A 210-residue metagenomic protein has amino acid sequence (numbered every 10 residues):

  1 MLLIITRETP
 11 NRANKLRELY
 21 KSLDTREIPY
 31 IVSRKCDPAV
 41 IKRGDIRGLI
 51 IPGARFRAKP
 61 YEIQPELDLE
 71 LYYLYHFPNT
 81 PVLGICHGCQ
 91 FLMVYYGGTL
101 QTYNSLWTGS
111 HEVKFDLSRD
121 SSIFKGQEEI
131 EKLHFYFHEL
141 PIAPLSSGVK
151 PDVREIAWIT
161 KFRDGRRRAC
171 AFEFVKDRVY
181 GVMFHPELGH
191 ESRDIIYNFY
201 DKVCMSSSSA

Functional and structural regions predicted by a protein language model:
M1-T25, Y30: Zn-dependent metallo-beta-lactamase
L2-A13, D45, Y73, Q101-A210: Amide-donor transfer/coupling interface in amidating biosynthetic enzymes
K21-L83, Y96: Flexible gly/pro-rich beta->alpha loop and the following alpha-helix that scaffold active-site loops
R34-P38, H87-G88, H138-L140: Short, polar loop motifs at secondary-structure junctions
A54-R55, C89, P186: Active-site metal-binding loops of divalent metal-dependent hydrolases
G84, G88, M93: Gly/Ala-rich beta-loop-alpha elbow adjacent to hydrolase catalytic centers
M93-T99: Active-site-adjacent alpha-helix immediately C-terminal to a catalytic or transition-state-stabilizing loop
